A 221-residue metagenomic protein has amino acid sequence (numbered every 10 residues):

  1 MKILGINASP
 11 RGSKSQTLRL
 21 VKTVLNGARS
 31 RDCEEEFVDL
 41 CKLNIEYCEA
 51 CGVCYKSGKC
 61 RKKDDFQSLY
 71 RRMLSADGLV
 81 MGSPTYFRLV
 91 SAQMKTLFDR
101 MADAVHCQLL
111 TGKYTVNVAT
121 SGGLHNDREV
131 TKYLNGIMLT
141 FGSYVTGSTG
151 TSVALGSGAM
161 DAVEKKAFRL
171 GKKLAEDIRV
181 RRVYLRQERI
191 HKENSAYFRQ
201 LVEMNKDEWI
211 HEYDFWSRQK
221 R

Functional and structural regions predicted by a protein language model:
M1-S83, R88-D103, K165-R221: N-terminal beta1-alpha1-beta2 submodule of the flavodoxin-like/Rossmannoid cofactor-binding fold
P10-G12, Y86-F87, T120-H125, S152-S157: Short histidine/acidic/glycine/proline-rich micro-motifs that form metal- and phosphate-coordinating active-site loops
C48, R128, G158-A159: Short, well-ordered secondary-structure micro-motifs
F66-L69, G112-V116, Y133, S152 (+2 more regions): Residue-level signal for alpha-helical context at structural boundaries
A92, H106, L110-T151: Short, glycine-/small-residue-rich phosphate/pyrophosphate-handling segment
N135-R189: Active-site/pore-lining binding-face segments in mid-to-C-terminal subdomains
